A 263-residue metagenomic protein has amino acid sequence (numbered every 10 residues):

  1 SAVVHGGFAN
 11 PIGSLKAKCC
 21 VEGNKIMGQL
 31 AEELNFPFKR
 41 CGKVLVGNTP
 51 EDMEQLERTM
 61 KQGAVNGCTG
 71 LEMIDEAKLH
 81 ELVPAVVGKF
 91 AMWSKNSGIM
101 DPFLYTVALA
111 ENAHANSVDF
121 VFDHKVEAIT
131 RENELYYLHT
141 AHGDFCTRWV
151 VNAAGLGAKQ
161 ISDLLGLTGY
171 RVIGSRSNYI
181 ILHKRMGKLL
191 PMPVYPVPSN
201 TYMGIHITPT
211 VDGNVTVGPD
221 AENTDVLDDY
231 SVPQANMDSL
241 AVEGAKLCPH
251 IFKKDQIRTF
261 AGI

Functional and structural regions predicted by a protein language model:
V3-K78, G88, G204-H206: Dinucleotide-binding Rossmann-like beta1-alpha1 core, especially the glycine-rich loop that anchors the ADP
I12-E22, V46-Q55, W93-E111, S231-D238: Short beta-strand to alpha-helix junction loop
K25, Q29, L34-K39, D144 (+2 more regions): Active-site substrate-recognition segment that forms the wall of the catalytic cavity or substrate channel
R40, D75-E76, F122-H124, T140 (+1 more regions): Short loop/edge segments at beta-strand edges and connector loops that shape dinucleotide/nucleotide cofactor-binding
E51-Q55, L82-K89, T130-Y137: A short, glycine/Asx- and small/polar-enriched loop/turn that sits immediately N-terminal to a beta-strand
H80-E81, A85, A261-I263: FAD-binding beta-loop-beta segment adjacent to the flavin cofactor pocket
M92-W149: Helical element adjacent to the flavin cofactor pocket in flavoenzyme catalytic cores
